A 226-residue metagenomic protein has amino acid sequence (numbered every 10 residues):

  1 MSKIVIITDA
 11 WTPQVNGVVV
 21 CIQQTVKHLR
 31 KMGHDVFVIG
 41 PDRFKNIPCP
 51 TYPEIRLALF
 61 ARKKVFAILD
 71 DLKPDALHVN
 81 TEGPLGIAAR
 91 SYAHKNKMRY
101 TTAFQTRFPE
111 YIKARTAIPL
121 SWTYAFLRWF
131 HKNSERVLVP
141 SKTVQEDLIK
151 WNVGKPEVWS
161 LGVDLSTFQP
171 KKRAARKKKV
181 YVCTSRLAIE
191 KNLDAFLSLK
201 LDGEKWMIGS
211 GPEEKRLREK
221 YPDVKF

Functional and structural regions predicted by a protein language model:
M1-F44, L72: N-terminal subdomain of nucleotide-sugar transferases
I4, A76, A93-Y111, L138: Active-site proximal beta-strand in glycosyltransferases
D42, T143, L161-G162: Carbohydrate-associated surface elements
V65-G86, N96-T101: Short N-terminal targeting/anchoring amphipathic segment
R99-T101, E110-W129, V139, L165: Nucleotide-sugar donor phosphate/pyrophosphate-binding loop at the beta->alpha transition of glycosyltransferases
S160-Q169, A188, P212: Short beta-strand->alpha-helix junction loop in the catalytic core of nucleotide-activated group-transfer enzymes
K172-I208: Conserved donor-binding/catalytic core segment of Leloir-type glycosyltransferases
E214-F226: Nucleotide-activated donor-binding/catalytic signature segment of Leloir-type glycosyltransferases, i.e., the conserved
